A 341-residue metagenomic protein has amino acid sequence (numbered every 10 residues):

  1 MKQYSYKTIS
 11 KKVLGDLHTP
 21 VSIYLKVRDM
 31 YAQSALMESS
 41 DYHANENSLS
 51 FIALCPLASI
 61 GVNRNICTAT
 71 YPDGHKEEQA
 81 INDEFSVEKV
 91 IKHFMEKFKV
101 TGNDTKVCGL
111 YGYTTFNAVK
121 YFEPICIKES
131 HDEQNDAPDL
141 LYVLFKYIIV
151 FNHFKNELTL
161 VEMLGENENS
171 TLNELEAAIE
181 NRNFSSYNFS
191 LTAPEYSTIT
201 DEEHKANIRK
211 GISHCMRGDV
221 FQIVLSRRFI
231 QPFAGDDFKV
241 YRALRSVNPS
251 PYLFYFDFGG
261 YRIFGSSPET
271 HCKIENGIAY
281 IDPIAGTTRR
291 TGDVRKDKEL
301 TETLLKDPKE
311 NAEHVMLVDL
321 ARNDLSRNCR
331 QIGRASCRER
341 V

Functional and structural regions predicted by a protein language model:
M1-R340: Extended alpha-helical targeting/anchoring segments, especially N-terminal organellar/secretory targeting helices
